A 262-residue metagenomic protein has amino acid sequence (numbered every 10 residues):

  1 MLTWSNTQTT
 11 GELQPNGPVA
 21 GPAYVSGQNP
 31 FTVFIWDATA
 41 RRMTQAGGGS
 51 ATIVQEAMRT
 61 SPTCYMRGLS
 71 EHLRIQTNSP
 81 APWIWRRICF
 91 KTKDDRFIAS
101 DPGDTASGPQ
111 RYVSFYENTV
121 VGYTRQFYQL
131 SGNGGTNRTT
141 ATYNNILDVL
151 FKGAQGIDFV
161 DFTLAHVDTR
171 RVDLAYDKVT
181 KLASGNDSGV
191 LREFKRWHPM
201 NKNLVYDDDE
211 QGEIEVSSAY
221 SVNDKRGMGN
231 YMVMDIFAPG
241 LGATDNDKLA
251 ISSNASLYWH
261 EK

Functional and structural regions predicted by a protein language model:
M1-I53: N-terminal leader/pro-regions and domain N-caps
M1-W4, C89, A165-A175, K195-P199 (+3 more regions): Generic preference for hydrophobic/aromatic residues in regular secondary structure cores
T39-G135: N-terminal onset of structured domains
T63-M66, S188-I236: Eukaryote-biased detector of low-complexity, proline/serine/threonine-rich segments and adjacent exposed loops
D101-H198: Low-complexity, serine/threonine/proline-enriched polar segments
N223-K262: Exposed low-complexity, polar/acidic, P/S/T/G-rich flexible segments that act as propeptides, protease-susceptible
